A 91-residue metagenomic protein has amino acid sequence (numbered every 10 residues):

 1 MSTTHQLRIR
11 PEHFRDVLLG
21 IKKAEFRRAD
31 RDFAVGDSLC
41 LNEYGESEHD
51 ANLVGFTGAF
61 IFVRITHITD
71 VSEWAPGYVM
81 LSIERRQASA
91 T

Functional and structural regions predicted by a protein language model:
S2-A90: Catalytic phosphate/metal-binding cores of nucleic-acid and nucleotide-processing enzymes, i.e., regions that mediate
